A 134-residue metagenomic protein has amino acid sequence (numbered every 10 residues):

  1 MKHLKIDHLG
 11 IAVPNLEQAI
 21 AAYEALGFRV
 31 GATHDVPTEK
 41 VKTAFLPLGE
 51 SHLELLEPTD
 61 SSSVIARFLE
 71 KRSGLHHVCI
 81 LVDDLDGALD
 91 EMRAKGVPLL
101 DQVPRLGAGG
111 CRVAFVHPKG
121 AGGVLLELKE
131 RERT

Functional and structural regions predicted by a protein language model:
M1-Q18, L75-V82, R131-T134: N-terminal beta-strand motif that seeds the catalytic metal site of vicinal oxygen chelate
I6-D7, L26, G31-K40, T59-H76 (+2 more regions): A cross-kingdom feature marking solvent-exposed beta-strand/loop segments within repeated, beta-rich binding/scaffold
I6-V13, Y23, L46, L53-L56 (+4 more regions): Short, structured motif recognition centered on aromatic/hydrophobic residues
A19-Y23, M92: Conserved active-site tyrosine of GNAT-family acetyltransferases
D35, A44-G49, L53-E54, I80 (+1 more regions): Vicinal oxygen chelate
T38-T43, D84: Generic detector of contiguous secondary-structure segments
E50-L53, D60-S62, L85: Short, charged/polar surface micro-motifs in flexible loops or helix N-caps
